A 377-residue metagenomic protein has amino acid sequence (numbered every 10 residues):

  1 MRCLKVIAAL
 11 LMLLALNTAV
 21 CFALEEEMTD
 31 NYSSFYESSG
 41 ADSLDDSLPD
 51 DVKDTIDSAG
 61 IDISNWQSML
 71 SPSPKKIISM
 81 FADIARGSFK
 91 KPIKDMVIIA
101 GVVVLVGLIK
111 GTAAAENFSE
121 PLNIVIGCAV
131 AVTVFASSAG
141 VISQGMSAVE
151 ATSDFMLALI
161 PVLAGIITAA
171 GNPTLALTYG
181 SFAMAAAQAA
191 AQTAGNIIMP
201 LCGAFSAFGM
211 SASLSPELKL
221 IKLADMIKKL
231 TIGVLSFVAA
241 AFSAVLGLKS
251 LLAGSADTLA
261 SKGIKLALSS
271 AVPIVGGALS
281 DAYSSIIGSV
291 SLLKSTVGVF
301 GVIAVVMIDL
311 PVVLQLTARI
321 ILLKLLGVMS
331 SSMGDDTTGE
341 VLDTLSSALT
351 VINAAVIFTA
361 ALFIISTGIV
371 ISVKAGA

Functional and structural regions predicted by a protein language model:
R2-L10, A15-V102, G107-N123, S137-S147 (+9 more regions): Gly/Ser-rich, low-complexity
V104-I109, V141, T174-Y179, C202-L220 (+2 more regions): Juxtamembrane interface elements at the cytosolic ends of transmembrane helices in multi-pass membrane proteins
V106, K110, A114, S143 (+7 more regions): Membrane-water interface at transmembrane helix exits
N117-L122, G145-M156, F182-T193, L220-V234 (+1 more regions): Membrane-interface segments at loop-to-transmembrane junctions
C128-S137, M156-P173, T193-C202, M210: Mid-bilayer segments of alpha-helical transmembrane spans in multi-pass integral membrane proteins that mediate
Y179-A304, I308: Generic multipass alpha-helical transmembrane bundles of integral membrane proteins
T296-D336, T344: Helical hairpin unit composed of two closely spaced alpha helices linked by a short loop
